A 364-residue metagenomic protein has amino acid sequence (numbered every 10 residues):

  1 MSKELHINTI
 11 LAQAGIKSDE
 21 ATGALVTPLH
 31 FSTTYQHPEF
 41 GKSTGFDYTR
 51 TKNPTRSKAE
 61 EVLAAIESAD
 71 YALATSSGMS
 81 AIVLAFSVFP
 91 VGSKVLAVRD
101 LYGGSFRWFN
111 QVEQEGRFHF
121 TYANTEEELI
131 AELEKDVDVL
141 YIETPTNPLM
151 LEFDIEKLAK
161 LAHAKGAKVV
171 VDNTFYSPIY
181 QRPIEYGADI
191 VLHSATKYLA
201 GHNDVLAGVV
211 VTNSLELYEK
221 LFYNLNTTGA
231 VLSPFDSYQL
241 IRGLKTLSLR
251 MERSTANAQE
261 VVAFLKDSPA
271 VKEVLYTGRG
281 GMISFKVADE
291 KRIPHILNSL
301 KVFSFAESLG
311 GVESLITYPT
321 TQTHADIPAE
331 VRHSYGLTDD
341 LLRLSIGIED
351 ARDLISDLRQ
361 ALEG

Functional and structural regions predicted by a protein language model:
M1-N53, A59-V62, L342: N-terminal "arm"/small-domain region of PLP-dependent enzymes with the aminotransferase-like
S2, L11-Q13, A72-A270, L275: Conserved PLP-enzyme active-site core in the AAT-like
S2-N8, A230, A263, G310-G311 (+1 more regions): Positively charged, small/polar-rich N-terminal and surface patches that mediate targeting and assembly and bind
T34-V83, S87-V88, G104-Q111: Conserved N-terminal alpha-helix of the aminotransferase class I/II PLP-enzyme fold
H119-T121, R250, Y318-G364: PLP-dependent enzyme catalytic core of the Aspartate aminotransferase-like
R242-L249, G281-A288, R343-G347: Short, well-ordered beta-strand elements within core beta-sheets of diverse protein domains
Q259-E313, I327-A329, H333, R359: Conserved small-domain helix->loop->beta segment predominantly found in fold-type I
